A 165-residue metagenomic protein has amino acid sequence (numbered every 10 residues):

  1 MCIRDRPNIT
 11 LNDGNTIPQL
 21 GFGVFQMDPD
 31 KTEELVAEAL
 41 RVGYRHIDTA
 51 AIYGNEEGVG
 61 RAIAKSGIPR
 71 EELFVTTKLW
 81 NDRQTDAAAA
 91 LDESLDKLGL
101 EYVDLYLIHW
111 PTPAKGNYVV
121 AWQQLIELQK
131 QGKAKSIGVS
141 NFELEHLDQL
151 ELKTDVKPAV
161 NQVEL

Functional and structural regions predicted by a protein language model:
M1-I3: Short, small-residue-biased leader/transition segments that mark boundaries at the very start of proteins
P18-D30, T77-T85, P111, K115: Active-site mouth loops of central-metabolism enzymes
F22, A39, I47, V59 (+6 more regions): Conserved, mostly hydrophobic/aromatic
M27-L40, R83-G99, Y118-V120, E145-D148: Short, acidic/polar
Y44, L100-V103, A134, P158: A structural motif
R70-R83, D104-P111, Q162-E164: A short, structured active-site edge motif that brings together acidic residues
A88-I108, E127-Q131, K153: CE4/NodB-like, metal-dependent polysaccharide N-deacetylase domain that modifies extracellular/periplasmic N-acetylated
P111-L165: Beta/alpha (TIM)-barrel catalytic core signal, keyed to glycine-rich beta->alpha loops juxtaposed to Asp/Glu that bind
